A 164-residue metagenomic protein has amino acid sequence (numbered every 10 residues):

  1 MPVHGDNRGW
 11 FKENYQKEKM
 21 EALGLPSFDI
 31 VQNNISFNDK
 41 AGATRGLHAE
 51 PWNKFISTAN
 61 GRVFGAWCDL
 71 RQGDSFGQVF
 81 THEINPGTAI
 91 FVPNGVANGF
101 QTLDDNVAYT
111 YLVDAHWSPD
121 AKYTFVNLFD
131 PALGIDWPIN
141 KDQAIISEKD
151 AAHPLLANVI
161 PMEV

Functional and structural regions predicted by a protein language model:
M1-I84, D104-N106, V113-V164: Non-catalytic, conserved peripheral segments adjacent to functional cores
E83-D105: Conserved metal-binding segment of the jelly-roll/cupin
